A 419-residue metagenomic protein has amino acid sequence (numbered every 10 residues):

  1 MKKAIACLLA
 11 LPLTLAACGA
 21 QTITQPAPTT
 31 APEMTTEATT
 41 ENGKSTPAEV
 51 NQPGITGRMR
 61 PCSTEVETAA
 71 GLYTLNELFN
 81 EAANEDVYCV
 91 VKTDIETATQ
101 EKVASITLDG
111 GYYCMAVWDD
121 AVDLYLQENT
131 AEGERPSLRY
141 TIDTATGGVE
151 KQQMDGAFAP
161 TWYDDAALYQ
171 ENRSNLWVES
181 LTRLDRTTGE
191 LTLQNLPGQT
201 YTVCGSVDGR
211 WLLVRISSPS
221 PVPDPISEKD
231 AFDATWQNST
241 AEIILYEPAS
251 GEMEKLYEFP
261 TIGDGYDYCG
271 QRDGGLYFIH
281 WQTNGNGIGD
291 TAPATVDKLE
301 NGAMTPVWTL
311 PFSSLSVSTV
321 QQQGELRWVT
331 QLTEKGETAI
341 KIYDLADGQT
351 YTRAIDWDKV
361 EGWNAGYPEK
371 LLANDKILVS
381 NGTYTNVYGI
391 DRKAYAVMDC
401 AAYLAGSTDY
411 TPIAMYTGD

Functional and structural regions predicted by a protein language model:
L15-A17: C-terminal motif of bacterial Sec signal peptides marking the signal peptidase cleavage site
G19-V50: Short, low-complexity, disordered segments immediately C-terminal to signal peptides in bacterial exported proteins
V50-I55, T99-I106, G148-Q153, E190-N195 (+3 more regions): A short beta-strand motif characteristic of beta-propeller blades
N51-C89, I106-M115: Beta-strand-rich domains and repeat architectures in extracellular enzymes and scaffolds, especially beta-propellers
R58-V66, D109-D119, M154-D165, G198-D208 (+4 more regions): Repeated scaffold domains used in trafficking and secretory/extracellular systems, primarily beta-propellers
T74-N76, L124-L126, Y169-E171, L213-R215 (+3 more regions): Residue position within the beta-strands of beta-propeller blades
E77-A83, N129-G133, R173, I216-N238 (+1 more regions): Short, conserved, GDST-rich strand-edge loop motifs in beta-rich repeat architectures
D94-A98, I142-G147, D185-G189, E247-G251 (+3 more regions): Short loop/turn segments that connect beta-strands within beta-propeller blades
